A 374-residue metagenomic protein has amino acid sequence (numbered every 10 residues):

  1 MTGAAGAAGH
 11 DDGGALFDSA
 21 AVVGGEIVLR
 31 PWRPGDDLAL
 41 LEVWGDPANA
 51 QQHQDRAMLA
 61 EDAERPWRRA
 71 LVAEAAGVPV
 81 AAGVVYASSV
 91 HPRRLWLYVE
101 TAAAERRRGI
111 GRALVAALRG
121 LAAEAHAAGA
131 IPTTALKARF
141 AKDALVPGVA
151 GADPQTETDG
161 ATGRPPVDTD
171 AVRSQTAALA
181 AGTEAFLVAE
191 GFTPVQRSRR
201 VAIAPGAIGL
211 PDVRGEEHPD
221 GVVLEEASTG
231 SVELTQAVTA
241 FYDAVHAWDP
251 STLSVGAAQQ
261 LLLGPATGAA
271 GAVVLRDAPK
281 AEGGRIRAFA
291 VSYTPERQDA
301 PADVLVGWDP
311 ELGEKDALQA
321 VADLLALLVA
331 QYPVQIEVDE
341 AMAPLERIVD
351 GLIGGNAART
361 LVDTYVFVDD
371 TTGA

Functional and structural regions predicted by a protein language model:
M1-L59, V72-E74, L210-V255, A374: Short amphipathic alpha-helix that is part of the acyltransferase structural core
T2-A4, G151-D212, V329-A374: Active-site/acyl-donor-binding loops of N-acyltransferases
A4-D11, A15, H126-S174, G206-V223 (+2 more regions): Intrinsically disordered, low-complexity terminal tails and inter-domain linkers enriched for S/T/G/P/D/E
D11, L16-V23, V28-P31, L38-L41 (+11 more regions): Anionic, Ser/Thr-rich low-complexity intrinsically disordered regions
M58-E61, W67-V85, Q259-V291: Conserved beta-hairpin
A87-Y98, R106, I131-T133, T294-V306: A conserved beta-turn-beta hairpin within the catalytic core of GNAT-like acetyltransferases that forms part
Y98-R108, K142, A302-A317: A short, internal acetyl-CoA/4′-phosphopantetheine-binding micro-motif in the GNAT/acyltransferase core
R107-E124, G313-A330: Conserved acetyl-CoA-binding loop-helix of GNAT-fold acetyltransferases
